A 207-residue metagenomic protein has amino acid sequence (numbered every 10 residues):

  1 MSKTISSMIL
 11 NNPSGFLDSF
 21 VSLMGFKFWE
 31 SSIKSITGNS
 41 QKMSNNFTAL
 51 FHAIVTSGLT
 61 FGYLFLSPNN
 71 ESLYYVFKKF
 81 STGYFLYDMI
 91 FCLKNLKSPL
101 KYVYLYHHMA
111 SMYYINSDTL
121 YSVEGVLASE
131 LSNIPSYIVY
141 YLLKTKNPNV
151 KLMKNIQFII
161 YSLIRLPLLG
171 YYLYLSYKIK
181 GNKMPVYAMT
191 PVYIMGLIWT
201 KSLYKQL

Functional and structural regions predicted by a protein language model:
M1-S129, N133-L207: Membrane-helix and juxtamembrane interface regions of eukaryotic multi-pass membrane proteins
